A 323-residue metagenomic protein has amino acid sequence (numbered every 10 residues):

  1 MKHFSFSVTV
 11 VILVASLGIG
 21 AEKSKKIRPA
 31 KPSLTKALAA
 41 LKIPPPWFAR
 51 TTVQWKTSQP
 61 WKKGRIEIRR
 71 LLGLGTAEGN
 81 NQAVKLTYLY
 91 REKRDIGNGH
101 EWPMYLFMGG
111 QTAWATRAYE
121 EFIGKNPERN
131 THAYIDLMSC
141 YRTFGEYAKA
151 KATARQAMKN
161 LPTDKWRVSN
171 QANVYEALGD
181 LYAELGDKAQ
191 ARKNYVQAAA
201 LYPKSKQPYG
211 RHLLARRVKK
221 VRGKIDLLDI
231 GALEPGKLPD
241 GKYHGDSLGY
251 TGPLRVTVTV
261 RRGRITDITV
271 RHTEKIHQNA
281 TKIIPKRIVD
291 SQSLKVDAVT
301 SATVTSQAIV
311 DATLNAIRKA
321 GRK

Functional and structural regions predicted by a protein language model:
M1-F4: Positively charged n-region of N-terminal signal peptides that target proteins for export
S7-A15: Bacterial N-terminal signal peptides
A15-S24: Bacterial Sec-dependent signal peptides at the C-terminal "C-region" and cleavage site
K23-N80, T87-Y90, T112-A118, H244-K323: Active-site- and interface-proximal helix/loop "cap" or "latch" segments in soluble metabolic and energy-transducing
R65-L227: Alpha-helical protein-protein interaction scaffolds
G223-E234, T257: Terminal, non-catalytic domain-edge segments
K237-G245: Short, hydrophobic/aromatic-rich segments at coil-to-beta transitions
